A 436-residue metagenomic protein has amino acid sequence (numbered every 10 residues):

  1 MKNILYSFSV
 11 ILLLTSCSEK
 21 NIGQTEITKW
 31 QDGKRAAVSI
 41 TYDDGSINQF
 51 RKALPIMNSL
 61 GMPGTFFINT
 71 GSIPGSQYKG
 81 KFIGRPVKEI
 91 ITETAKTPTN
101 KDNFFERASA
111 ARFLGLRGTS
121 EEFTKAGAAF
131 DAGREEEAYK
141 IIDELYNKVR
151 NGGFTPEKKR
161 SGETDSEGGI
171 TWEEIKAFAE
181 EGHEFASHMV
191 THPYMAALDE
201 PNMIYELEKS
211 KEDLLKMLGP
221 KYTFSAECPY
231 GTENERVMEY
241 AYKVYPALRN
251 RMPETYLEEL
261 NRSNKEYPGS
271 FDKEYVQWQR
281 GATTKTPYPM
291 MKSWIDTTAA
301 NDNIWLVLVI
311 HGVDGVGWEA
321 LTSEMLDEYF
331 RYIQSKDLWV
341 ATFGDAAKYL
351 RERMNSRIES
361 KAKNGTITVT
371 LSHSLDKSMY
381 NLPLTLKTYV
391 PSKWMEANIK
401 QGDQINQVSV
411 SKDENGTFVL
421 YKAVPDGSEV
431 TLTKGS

Functional and structural regions predicted by a protein language model:
K2-V10: Sec-dependent signal peptide recognition, specifically the positively charged N-region followed immediately by
T15-S16: C-terminal motif of bacterial Sec signal peptides marking the signal peptidase cleavage site
K20-S225, G231-Y275, T283-W305, W318-S436: Catalytic alpha-helical scaffold of carbohydrate-active enzymes acting on polysaccharides/glycoconjugates
D314-V316: Short acidic, S/G/P-rich loop/turn micro-motifs used as interaction or catalytic elements
